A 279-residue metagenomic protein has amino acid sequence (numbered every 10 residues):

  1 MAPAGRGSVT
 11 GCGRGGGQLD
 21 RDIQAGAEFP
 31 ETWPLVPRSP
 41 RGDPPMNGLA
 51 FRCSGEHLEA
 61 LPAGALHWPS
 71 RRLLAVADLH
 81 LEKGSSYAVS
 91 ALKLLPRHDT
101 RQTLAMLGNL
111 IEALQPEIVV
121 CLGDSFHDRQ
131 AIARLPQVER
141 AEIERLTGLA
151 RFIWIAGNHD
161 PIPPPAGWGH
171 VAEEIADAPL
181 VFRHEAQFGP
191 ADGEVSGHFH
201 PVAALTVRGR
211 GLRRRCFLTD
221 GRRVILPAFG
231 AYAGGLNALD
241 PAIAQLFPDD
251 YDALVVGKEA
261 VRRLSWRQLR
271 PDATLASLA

Functional and structural regions predicted by a protein language model:
D20-D22, D43: Intrinsic-disorder-associated, low-complexity terminal segments enriched in Asp/Asn/His/Tyr and depleted of Lys/Arg
E28-F29, W33, P37-A279: Extended recognition/assembly regions associated with phosphoester-bond processing machinery
